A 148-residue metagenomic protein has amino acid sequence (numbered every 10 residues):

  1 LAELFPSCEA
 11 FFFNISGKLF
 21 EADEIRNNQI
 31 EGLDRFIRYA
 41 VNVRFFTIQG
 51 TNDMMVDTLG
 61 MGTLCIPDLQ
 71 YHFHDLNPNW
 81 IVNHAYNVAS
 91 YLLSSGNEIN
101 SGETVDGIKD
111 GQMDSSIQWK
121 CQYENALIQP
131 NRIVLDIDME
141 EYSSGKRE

Functional and structural regions predicted by a protein language model:
L1-F12: Hydrophobic alpha-helical segments and helix pairs
S16-E148: Aromatic/basic-lined ligand-recognition segments that form π-stacking hydrophobic pockets flanked by Lys/Arg to engage
